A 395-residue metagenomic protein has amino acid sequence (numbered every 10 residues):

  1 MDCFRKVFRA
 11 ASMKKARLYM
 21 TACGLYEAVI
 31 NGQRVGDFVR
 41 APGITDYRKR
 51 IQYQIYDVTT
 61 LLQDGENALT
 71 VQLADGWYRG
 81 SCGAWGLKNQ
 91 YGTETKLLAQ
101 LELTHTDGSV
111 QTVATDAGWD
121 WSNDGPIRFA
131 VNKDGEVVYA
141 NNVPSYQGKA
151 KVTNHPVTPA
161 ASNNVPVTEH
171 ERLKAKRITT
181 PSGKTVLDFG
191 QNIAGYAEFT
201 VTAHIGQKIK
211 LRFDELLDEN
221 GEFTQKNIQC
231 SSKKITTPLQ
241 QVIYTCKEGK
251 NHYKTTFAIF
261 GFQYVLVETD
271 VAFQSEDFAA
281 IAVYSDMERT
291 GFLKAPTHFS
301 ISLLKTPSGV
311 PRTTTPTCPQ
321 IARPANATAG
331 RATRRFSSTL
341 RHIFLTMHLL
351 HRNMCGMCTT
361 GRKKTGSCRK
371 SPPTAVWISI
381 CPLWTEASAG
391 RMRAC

Functional and structural regions predicted by a protein language model:
M1-P324, T333, L349-C358, K364-P382 (+1 more regions): Extracellular/oxidizing-compartment recognition motifs
A327: Short, small-residue-enriched loops and turns at beta-alpha junctions that line or gate enzyme active sites
G330: Aromatic- and glycine-enriched pocket-lining scaffold segments that form the walls of small-molecule binding clefts
F336-M347, P382, E386-C395: Well-ordered alpha-helical scaffold segments within catalytic/enzyme domains
T339-H342, G356, T360: Generic alpha-helical structural context detector
